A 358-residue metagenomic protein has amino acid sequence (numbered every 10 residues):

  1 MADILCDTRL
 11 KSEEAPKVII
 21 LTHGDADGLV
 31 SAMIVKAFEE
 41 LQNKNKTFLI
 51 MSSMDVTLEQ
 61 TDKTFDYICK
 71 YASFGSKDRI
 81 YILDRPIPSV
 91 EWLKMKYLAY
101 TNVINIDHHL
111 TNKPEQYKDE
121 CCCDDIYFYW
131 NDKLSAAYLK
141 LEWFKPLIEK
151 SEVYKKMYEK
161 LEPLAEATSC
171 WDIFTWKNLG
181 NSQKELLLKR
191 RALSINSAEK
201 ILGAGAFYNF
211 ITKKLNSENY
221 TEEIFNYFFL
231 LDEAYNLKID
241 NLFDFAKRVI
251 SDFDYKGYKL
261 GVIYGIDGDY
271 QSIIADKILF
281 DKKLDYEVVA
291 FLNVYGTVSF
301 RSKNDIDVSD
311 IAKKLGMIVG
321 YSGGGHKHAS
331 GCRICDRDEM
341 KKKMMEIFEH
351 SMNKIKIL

Functional and structural regions predicted by a protein language model:
M1-L187, I239-L358: Replace "Mg2+/Mn2+-dependent" with "divalent metal-dependent
C170-S251: Hydrophobic, aromatic-enriched interface-forming segments
